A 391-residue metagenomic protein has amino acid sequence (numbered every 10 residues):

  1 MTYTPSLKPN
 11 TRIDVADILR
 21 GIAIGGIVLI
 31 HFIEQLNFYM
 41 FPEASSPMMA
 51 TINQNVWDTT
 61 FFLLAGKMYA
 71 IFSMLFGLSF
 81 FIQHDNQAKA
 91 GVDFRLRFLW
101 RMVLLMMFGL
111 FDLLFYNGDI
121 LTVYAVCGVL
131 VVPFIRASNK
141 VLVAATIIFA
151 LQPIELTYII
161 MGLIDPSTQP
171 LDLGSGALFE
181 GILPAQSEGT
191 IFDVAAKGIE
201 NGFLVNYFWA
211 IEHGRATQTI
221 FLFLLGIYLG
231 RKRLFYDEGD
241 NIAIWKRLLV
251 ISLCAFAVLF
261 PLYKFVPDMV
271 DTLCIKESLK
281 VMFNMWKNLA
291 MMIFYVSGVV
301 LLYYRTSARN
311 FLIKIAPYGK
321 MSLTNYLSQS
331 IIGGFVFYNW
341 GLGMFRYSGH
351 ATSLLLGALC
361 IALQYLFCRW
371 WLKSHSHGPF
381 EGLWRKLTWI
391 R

Functional and structural regions predicted by a protein language model:
T2-F76: N-terminal signal-anchor module of multipass membrane proteins
T2-Y3, S307, S348-R391: C-terminal "closing" transmembrane helix and its immediate cytosolic amphipathic cap in multi-pass membrane proteins
T11-L19, A23-I24, L248-L249, Y303-I332 (+2 more regions): Functional transmembrane helices that form membrane-embedded active or gating regions
M48-F62, I191-F208, D271-V281: Juxtamembrane membrane-water interface segments that cap and precede transmembrane helices
A70-D85, T122-P133, G214-D237, K287-T306: Specific transmembrane alpha-helix
V92, L130-A145, Y228-V250: Solvent-exposed interhelical
I148-I227: Long hydrophobic alpha-helical segments that form multi-pass transmembrane helix bundles in integral membrane proteins
R247-Y304: Alpha-helical transmembrane segments and terminal signal-anchor/GPI-anchor hydrophobic tails, characterized by long
